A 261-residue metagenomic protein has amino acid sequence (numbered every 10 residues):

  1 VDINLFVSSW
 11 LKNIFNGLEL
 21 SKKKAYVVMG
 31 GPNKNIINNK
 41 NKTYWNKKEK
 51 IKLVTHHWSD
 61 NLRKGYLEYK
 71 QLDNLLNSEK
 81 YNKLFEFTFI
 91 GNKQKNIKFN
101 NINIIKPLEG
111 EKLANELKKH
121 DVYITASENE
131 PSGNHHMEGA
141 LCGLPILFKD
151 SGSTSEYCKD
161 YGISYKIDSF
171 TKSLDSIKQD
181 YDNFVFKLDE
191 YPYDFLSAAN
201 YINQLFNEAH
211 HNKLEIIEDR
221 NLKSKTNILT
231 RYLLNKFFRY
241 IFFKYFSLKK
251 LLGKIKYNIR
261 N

Functional and structural regions predicted by a protein language model:
V1-K24: A short, active-site helix/loop in glycosyltransferases that binds the activated sugar's phosphate group
G30-K50: Acidic anion/phosphate-binding donor-loop and adjacent secondary structure in glycosyltransferase catalytic cores
Y44-K64, K70-N74: Conserved donor-binding/catalytic core segment of Leloir-type glycosyltransferases
K93, I102-L117, S132: Conserved active-site histidine-acidic residue motif and adjacent donor-binding/catalytic loop of glycosyltransferases
E128: Aromatic "clamp/platform" in nucleotide-sugar-dependent glycosyltransferases that forms part of the donor/acceptor
P145-F148: Short hydrophobic beta-strand element within catalytic cores of glycosyltransferases and related nucleotide-activated
S155-I177: Change "using UDP/GDP/dTDP sugars" to "using nucleotide sugars
Q179-N235: A charged, aromatic-enriched C-terminal amphipathic alpha-helix characteristic of glycosyltransferases across folds
